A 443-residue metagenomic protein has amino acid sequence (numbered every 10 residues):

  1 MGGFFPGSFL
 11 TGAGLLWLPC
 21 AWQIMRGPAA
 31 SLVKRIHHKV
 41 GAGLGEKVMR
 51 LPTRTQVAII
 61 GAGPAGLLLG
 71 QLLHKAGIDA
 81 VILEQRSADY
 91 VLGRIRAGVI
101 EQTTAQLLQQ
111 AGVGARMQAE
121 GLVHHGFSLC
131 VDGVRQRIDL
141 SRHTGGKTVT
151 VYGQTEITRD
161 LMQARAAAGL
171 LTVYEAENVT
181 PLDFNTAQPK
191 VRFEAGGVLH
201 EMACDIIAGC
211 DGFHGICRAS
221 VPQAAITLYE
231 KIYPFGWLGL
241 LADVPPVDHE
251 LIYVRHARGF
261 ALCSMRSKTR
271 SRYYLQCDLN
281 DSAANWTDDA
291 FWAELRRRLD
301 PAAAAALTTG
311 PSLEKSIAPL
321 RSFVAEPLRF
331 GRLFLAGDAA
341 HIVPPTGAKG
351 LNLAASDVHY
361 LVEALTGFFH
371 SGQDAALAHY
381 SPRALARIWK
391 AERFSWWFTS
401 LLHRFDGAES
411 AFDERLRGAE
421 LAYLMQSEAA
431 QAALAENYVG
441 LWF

Functional and structural regions predicted by a protein language model:
F4-F5, F9: Aromatic (phenylalanine/tyrosine) cluster motif
P28, K34-H38, G43-T53, A348 (+1 more regions): C-terminal helical "tail/cap" subdomain of flavin- and related membrane-associated enzymes
L51-A65: Beta1/beta-strand and adjacent pyrophosphate-binding region of the FAD-binding site in flavoprotein oxidoreductases
A62-K75, L161, A208, S316-W397 (+1 more regions): Conserved mid-domain beta->alpha element of the FAD-binding
H74-I95: Glycine-rich FAD pyrophosphate-binding loop
G93-R96, E101-A164: Active-site-adjacent segment of FAD-dependent monooxygenases/related oxidoreductases
Q163, A168-L320, A325: Conserved FAD-binding catalytic core of PHBH/FMO-like flavoproteins
